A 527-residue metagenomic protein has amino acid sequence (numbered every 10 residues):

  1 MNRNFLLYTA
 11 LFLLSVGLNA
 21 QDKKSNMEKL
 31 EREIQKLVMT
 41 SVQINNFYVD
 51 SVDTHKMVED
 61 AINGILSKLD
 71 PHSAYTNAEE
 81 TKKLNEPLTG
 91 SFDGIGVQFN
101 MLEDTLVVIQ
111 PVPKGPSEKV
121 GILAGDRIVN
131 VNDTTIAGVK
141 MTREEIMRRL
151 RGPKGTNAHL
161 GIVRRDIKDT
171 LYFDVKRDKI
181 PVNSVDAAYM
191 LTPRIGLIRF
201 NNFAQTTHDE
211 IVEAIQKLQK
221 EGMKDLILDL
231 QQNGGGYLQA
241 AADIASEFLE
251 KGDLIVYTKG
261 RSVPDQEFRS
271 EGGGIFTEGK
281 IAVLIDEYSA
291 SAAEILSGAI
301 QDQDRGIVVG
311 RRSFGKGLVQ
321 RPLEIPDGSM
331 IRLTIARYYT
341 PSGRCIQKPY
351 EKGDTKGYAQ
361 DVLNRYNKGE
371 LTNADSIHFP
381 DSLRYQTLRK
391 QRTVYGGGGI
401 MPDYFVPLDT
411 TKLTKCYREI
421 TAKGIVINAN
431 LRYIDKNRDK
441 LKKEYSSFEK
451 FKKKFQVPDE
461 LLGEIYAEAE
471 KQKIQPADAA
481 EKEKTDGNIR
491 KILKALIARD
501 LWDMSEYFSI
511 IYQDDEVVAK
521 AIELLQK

Functional and structural regions predicted by a protein language model:
M1-L30: Bacterial Sec-dependent N-terminal signal peptides
A20-E33, L37, S41-T54, N77 (+4 more regions): Cleft-lining beta-strand/loop regions that shape enzyme active-site pockets
N45-K83: N-terminal, post-signal-peptide region of Sec/Tat-exported proteins
D60, H72-Q110: PDZ/PDZ-like peptide-tail recognition elements
G125-R127: Structural motif
V131-N132, V163, T334, P349 (+1 more regions): Residue-level recognition of conserved beta-strand edge/terminus positions
A292, D304, R311, G315-L383: Polar, glycine-rich mid-to-C-terminal structural blocks that act as macromolecule-binding/assembly scaffolds
C345-I346, Y350-K527: Conserved functional hotspot residues or short segments at active or partner-binding sites across diverse domains
